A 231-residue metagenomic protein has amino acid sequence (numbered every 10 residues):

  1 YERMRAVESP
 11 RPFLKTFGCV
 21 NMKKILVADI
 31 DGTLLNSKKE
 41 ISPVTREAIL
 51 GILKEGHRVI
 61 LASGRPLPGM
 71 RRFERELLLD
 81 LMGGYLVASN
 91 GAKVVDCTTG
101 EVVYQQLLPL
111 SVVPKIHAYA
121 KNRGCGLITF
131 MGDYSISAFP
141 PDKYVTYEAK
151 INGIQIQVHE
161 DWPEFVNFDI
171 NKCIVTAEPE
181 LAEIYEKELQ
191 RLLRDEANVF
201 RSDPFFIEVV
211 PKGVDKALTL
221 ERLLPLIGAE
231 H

Functional and structural regions predicted by a protein language model:
Y1-F17: Positively charged N-terminal leader segments that act as targeting/secretion signals
M22-K24, M82-G83: Short loop/turn microsegments at loop-to-beta-strand junctions
K24-K38: Asp-based phosphoryl-transfer active-site loop
K38, A62, Q105, V209-K212: Glycine- and other small-residue-rich loops at beta-strand/loop junctions that grip anionic moieties
E40, V44, D215: Residue-level recognition of oxygen-bearing side chains
P43-Y144: Active-site phosphate-binding/coordination module
Y119, R123-H231: Conserved acidic, metal-coordinating active-site core of Asp-based, Mg2+-dependent phosphoryl-transfer enzymes
